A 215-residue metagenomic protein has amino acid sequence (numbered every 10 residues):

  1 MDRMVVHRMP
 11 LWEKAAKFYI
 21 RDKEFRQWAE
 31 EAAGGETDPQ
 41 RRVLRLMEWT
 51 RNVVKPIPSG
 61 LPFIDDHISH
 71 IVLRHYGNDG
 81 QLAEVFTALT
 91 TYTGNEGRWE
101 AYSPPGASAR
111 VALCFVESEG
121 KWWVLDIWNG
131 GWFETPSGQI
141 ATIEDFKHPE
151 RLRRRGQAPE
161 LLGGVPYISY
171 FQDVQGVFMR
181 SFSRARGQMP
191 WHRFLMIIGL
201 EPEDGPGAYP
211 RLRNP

Functional and structural regions predicted by a protein language model:
M1-R74: Secondary-structure boundary elements
R3, R8, K14-A15, R21-E24 (+8 more regions): A general marker of short, structured functional hotspots
W12, Y19, W28, W49 (+6 more regions): A residue-identity detector for tryptophan
A15, E31, N52-V54, P58 (+5 more regions): Enriched - but not universal
D38-L44, T91-R98, E119-W122: Loop/turn elements at helix/coil->beta-strand transitions in domains of secreted/extracellular proteins
N52-L113, E117: Active-site neighborhood of thiol-dependent amide/isopeptide-bond enzymes
G106-R110, V116-P215: His-Asp-centered catalytic microenvironments across diverse enzyme cores, prominently the transglutaminase-like
